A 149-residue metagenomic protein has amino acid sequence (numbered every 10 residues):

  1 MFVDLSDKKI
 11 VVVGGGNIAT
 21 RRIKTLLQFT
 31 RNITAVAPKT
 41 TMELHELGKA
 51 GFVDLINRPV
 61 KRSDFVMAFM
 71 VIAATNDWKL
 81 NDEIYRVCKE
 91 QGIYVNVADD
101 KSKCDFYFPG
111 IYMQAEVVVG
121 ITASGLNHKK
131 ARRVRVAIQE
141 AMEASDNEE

Functional and structural regions predicted by a protein language model:
M1-R22, K130, E149: Glycine-rich adenosine-cofactor-binding loop
D4, Y112-E149: Adenosine-phosphate binding glycine-rich loop
N17-I18, W78-K79, G125: Residue-level detector of alpha-helix initiation sites
R21, F29-L47: NAD(P)-binding Rossmann-fold cofactor-contacting core
I33, L55, Y94-V95: Hydrophobic beta-strand scaffold residues
A37, L55-P59, D99: Short loop/edge segments at beta-strand edges and connector loops that shape dinucleotide/nucleotide cofactor-binding
E46-V66: Glycine-rich, highly charged phosphate/nucleotide-binding loops
M70-T75, N81-Y107: ADP-ribose/adenylate-binding Rossmann-like module
